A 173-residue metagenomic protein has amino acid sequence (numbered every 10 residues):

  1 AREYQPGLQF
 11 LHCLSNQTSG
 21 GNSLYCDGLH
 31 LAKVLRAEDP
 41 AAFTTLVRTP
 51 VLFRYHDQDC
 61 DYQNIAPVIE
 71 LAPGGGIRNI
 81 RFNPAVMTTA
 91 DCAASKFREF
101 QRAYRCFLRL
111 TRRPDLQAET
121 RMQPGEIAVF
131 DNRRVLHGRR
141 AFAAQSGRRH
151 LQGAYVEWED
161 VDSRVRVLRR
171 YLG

Functional and structural regions predicted by a protein language model:
A1-G173: Active-site environment of non-heme Fe oxygenases that use a 2-His-1-carboxylate facial triad
